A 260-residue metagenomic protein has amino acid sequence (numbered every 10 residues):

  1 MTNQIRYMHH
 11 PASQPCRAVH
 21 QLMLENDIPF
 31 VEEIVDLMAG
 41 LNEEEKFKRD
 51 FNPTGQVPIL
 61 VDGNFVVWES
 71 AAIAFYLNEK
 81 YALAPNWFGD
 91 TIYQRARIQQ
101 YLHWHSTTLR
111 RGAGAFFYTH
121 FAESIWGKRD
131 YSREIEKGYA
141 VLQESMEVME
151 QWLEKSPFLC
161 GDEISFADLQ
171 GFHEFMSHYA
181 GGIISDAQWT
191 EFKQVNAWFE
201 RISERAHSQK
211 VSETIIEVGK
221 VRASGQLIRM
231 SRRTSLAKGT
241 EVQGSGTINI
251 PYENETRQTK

Functional and structural regions predicted by a protein language model:
M1-E136, R229, G239, Q243-K260: GST-like domain detector, emphasizing the conserved glutathione-binding G-site in the N-terminal thioredoxin-like
L37-M38, I164, E217-V218: Positions that flank functional sites
A71, A113, G182, S212-I215: Short, flexible helix/strand-to-coil boundary loops that buttress conserved ligand/catalytic motifs in alpha/beta
N78, E174-F175, S212: Active-site-flanking alpha-helical
H105-E204: GST-like fold's C-terminal all-alpha helical module
V195-K260: Long hydrophobic alpha-helical segments typical of transmembrane helices together with their membrane-interfacial
